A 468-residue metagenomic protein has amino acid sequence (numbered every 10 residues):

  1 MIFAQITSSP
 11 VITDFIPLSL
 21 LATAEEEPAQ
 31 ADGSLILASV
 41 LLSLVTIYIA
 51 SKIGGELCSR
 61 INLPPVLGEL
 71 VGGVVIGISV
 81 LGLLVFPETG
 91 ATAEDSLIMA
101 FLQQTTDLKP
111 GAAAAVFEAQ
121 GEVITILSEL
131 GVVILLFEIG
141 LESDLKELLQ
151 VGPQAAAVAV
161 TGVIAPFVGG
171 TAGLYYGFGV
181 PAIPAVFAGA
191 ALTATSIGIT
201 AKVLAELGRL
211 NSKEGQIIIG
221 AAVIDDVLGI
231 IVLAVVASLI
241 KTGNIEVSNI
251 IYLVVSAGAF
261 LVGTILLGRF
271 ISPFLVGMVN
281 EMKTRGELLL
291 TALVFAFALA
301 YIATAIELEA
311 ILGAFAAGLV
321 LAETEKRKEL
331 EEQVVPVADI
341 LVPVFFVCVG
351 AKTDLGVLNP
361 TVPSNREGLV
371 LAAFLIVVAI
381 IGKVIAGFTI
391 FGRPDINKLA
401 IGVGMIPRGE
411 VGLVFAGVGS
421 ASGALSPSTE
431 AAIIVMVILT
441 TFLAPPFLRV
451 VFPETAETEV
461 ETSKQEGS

Functional and structural regions predicted by a protein language model:
I2-S468: Transmembrane helical cores of multi-pass secondary ion antiporters/exchangers
